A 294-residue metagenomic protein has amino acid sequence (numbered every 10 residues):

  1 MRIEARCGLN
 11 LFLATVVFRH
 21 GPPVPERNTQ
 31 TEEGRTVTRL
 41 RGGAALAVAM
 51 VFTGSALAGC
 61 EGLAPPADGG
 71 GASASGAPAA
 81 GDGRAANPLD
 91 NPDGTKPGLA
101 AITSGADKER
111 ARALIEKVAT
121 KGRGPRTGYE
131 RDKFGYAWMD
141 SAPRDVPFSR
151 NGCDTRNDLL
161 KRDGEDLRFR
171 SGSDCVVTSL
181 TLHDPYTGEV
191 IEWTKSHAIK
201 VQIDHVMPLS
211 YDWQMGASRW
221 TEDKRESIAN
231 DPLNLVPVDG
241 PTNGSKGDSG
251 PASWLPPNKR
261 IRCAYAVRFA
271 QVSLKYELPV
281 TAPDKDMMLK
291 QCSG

Functional and structural regions predicted by a protein language model:
F12-T36: Short, Lys/Arg-enriched N-terminal segments with co-localized hydrophobic residues within the first ~10-30 amino acids
R35-A47: Bacterial N-terminal signal peptides that target proteins for export
L57-G59: C-terminal motif of bacterial Sec signal peptides marking the signal peptidase cleavage site
E61-A64: Bacterial signal peptide processing site
G71, G76-P147: N-terminal module-boundary/linker segments of secreted carbohydrate-active enzymes
T120-Q202, V206-M207: Secreted/periplasmic proteins that engage bacterial cell-wall peptidoglycan
V177, P185-G294: Domain-level detector of nuclease and nuclease-like folds in predominantly extracellular/periplasmic contexts
